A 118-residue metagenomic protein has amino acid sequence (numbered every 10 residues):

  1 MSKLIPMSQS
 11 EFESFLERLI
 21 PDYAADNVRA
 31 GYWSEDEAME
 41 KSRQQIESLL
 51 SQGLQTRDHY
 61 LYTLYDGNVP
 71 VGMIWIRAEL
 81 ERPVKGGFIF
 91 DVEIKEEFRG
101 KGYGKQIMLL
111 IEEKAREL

Functional and structural regions predicted by a protein language model:
M1-K3: Extreme N-terminal starter segment of soluble prokaryotic enzymes
P6-E97, L110, K114: Acetyl-CoA-dependent GNAT
G100-M108: Glycine-rich acyl-CoA binding loop
K101, E117-L118: Short coil/turn segments at alpha/beta junctions that flank glycine-rich nucleotide-binding fingerprints
